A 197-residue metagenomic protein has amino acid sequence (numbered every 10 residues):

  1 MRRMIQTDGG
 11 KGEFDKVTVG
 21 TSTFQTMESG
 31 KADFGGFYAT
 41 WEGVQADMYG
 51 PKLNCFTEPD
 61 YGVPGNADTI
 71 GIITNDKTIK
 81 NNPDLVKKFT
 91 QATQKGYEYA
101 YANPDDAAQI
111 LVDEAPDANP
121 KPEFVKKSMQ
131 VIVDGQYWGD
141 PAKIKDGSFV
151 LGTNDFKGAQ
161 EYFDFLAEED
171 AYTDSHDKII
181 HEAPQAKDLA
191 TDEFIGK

Functional and structural regions predicted by a protein language model:
M1-K16, Q45-K52: Ligand-binding cleft/hinge of the Venus flytrap
K11-E13, M27, A167: Mature, folded catalytic cores of secreted/periplasmic enzymes
F14-D15, D33, T153: Residue-level marker of alpha-helix boundaries and capping positions
S22-T26, G30-P120: Pocket-lining segment of extracytoplasmic ligand-binding domains
N81-E169: Secondary-structure end/capping motifs
F156-K197: Conserved C-terminal helix/tail region of periplasmic/extracytoplasmic solute-binding proteins
